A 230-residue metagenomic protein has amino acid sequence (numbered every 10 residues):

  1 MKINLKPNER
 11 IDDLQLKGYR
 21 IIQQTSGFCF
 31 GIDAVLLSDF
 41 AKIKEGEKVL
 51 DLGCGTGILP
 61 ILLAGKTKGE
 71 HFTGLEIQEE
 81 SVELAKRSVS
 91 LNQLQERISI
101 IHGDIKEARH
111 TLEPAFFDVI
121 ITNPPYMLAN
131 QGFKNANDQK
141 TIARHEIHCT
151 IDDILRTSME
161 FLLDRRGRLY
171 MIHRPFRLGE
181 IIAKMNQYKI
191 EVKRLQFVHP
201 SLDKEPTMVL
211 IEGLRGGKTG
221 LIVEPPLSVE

Functional and structural regions predicted by a protein language model:
K2-K44: Class I SAM-dependent transferase core
Q15, I43, L94, N186-K189: Short, structurally constrained coil/turn elements that cap an alpha-helix or connect an alpha-helix to the following
I22, S99-I101, K193-Q196: General small-molecule cofactor/ligand-binding pocket signal
L37, N123, I154, G213: Residue-level signal for inorganic ion chemistry
F40-F133: Conserved SAM/SAH cofactor-binding pocket of Class I
P124-D153: Mobile active-site "lid"/loop adjacent to the S-adenosyl-L-methionine
H148-H199, K204-P206: Conserved Class I SAM-dependent methyltransferase catalytic core
L202-E230: Flexible, glycine-/basic-rich loop-and-beta segments that form/coincide with the SAM-dependent methyltransferase
